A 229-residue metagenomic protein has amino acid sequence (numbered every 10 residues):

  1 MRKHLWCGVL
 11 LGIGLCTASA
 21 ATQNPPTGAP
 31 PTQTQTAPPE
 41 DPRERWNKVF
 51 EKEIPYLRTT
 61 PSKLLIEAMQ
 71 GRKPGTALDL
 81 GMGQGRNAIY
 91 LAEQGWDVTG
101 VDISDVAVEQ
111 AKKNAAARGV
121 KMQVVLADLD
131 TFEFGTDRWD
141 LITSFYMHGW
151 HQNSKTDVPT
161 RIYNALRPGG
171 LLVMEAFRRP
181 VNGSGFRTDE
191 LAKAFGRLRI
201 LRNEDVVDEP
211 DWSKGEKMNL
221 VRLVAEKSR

Functional and structural regions predicted by a protein language model:
P74-G83: Conserved class I S-adenosyl-L-methionine
S104-V106: Conserved SAM/SAH-binding beta-strand->alpha-helix loop
A111-K112: Conserved SAM-binding loop
R118-D130: Conserved SAM-binding strand-loop segment of SAM-dependent methyltransferases
F132-L141: A short acidic, Gly/Pro-enriched loop at the edge of an enzyme's catalytic core that lines a small-molecule cofactor
D140-K155: A short SAM/SAH-binding and catalytic strip from SAM-dependent methyltransferases
T156-P168: A short glycine-rich, Lys/Arg-flanked "PGG" loop and its adjoining helix->strand segment in the class I
G169-F177: Conserved beta-strand signature within the Rossmann-like core of class I S-adenosyl-L-methionine
